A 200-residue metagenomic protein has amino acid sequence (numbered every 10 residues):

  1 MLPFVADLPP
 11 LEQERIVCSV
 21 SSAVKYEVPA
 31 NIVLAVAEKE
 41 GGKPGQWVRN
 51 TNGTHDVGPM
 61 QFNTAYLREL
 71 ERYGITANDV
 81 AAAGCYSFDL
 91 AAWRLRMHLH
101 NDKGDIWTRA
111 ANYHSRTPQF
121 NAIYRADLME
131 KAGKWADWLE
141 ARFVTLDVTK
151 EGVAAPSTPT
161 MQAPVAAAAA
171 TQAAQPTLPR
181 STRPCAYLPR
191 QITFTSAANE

Functional and structural regions predicted by a protein language model:
M1-V17, K25, E130-E200: N-terminal secretory targeting signals
L2-T149: Catalytic glycan-binding domains that act on GlcNAc-containing polysaccharides
